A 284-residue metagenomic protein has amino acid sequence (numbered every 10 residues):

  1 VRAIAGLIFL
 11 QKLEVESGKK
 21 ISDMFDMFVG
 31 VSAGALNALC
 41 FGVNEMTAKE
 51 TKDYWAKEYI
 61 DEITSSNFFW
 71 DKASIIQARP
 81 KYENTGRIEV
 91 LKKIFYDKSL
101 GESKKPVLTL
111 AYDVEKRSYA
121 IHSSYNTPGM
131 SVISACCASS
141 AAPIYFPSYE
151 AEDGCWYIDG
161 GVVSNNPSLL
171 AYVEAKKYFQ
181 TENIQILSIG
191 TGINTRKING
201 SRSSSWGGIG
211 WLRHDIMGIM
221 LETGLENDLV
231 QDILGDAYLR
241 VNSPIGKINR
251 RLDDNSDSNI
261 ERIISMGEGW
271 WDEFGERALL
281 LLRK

Functional and structural regions predicted by a protein language model:
V1, G101-K177, I209: Active-site gating loop/helix substructures
R2-L91, S131-C136, G267: Patatin-like phospholipase
G6-L10, F41-N44, H122-Y125, L169-L170 (+5 more regions): Short coil/turn segments at secondary-structure boundaries
S17-S22, K92-V107, K176-Q180: Surface-exposed acidic, glycine-flexible loop patches that form ligand/cofactor-binding and adhesion interfaces
S32-A33, G190-N199: Short, conserved secondary-structure transition motifs
A78, P147, A151-D153, V162-S164 (+5 more regions): C-terminal helical/tail subdomains of lipid-metabolizing enzymes
P80-K105, N199-L229: Surface cap/lid and interfacial helix-loop subdomains adjacent to catalytic sites that gate substrate access
